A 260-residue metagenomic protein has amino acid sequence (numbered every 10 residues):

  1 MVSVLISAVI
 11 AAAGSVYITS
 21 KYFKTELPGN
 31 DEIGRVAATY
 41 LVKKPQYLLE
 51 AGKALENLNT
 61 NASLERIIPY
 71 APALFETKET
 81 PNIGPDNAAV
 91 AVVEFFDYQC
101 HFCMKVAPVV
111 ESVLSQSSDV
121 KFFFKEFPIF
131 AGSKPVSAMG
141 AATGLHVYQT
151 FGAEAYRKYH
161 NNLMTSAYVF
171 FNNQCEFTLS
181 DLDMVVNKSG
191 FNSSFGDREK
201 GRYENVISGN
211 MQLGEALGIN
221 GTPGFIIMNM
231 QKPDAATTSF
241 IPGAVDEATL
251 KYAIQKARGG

Functional and structural regions predicted by a protein language model:
M1-N30, G34-Y40, Y47, D183-G260: C-terminal cap of thioredoxin/glutaredoxin-like
E26-L74: Extracytoplasmic c-type cytochrome modules immediately beyond a signal peptide or single-pass transmembrane anchor
A54, N162-S166, G201: Short acidic/histidine-centered micro-motifs embedded in hydrophobic/aromatic stretches that mark compact functional
N57-L58, T165-V169, N205: A short structural micro-motif
A62, I68-E79, T249-R258: N-proximal accessory regions
P72-V90, S115: A short beta-strand-turn-helix
I83, V169, I241: Short clusters of hydrophobic/aromatic residues that line enzyme substrate/ligand-binding pockets
V93, Y98, M104-N187, E215-N220: Structural alpha/beta surface segment adjacent to cysteine/selenocysteine redox centers across thiol/disulfide enzymes
